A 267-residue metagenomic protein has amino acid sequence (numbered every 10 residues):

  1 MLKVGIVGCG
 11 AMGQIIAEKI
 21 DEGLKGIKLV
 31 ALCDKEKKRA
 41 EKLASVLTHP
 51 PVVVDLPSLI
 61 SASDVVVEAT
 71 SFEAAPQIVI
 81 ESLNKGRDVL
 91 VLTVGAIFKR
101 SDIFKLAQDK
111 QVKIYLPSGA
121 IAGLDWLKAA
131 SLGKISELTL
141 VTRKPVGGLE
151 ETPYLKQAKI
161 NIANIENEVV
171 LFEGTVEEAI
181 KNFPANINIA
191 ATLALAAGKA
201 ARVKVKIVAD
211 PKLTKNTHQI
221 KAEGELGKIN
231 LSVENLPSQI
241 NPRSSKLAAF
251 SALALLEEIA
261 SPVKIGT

Functional and structural regions predicted by a protein language model:
M1-L43: N-terminal Rossmann-like dinucleotide-binding module
K35, V94-I97, A120-I121: Short, ordered loop/turn segments at secondary-structure junctions
P50, K85-D88, D109-V112: A short helix->loop->beta-strand "cap" motif at the edges of active sites that frequently abuts
V54-N84, G95-K99: Beta-loop-alpha module in the N-terminal Rossmann-like domain of NAD(P)-dependent dehydrogenases, especially those
E68, V91, I114-S118: General beta-strand structural signal in soluble alpha/beta enzymes
V94-K113: Rossmann-fold NAD(P)-binding glycine/threonine-rich loop
A120-T267: Active-site-lining helix/loop region of Rossmann-like oxidoreductase modules
